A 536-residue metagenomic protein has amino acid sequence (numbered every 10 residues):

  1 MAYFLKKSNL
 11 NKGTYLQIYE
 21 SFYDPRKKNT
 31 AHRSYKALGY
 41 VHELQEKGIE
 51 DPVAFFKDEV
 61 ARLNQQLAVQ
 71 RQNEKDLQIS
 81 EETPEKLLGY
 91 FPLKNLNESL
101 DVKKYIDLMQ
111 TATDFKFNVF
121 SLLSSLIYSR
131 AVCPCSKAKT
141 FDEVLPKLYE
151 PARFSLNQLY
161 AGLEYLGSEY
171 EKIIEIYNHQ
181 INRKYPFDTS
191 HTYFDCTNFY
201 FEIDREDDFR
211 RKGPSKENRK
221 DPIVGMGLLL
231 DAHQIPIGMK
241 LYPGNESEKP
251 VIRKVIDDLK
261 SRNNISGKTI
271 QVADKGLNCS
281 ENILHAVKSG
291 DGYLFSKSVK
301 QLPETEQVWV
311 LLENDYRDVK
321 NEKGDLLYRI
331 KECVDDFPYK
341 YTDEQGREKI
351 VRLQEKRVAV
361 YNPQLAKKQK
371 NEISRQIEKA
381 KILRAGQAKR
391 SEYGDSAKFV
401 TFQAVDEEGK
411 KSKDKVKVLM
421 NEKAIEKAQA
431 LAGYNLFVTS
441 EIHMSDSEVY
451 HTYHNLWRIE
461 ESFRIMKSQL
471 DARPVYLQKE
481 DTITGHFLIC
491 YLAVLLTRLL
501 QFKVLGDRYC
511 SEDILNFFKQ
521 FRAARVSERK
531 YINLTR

Functional and structural regions predicted by a protein language model:
M1-F209, K220, L229-N245, N421-A428 (+1 more regions): Dynamic "connector" segments at or just before major functional cores
P25-K27, K147-F154, Y185, A232-I235 (+5 more regions): Secondary-structure transition/capping motifs at alpha-helix termini and the adjoining loop/turn into the next element
R219-A232, E248-K260, E422-K423, I459-F463: Structured alpha-helical segments in the cores of large, soluble enzyme domains
V224, G238-L241, S289-T452, K519-L534: An anionic, glycine-rich sequence signature occurring as long contiguous blocks
L241, N245-D257, S261-K268, L277 (+3 more regions): Catalytic or ion-translocation cores adjacent to nucleophile or general acid/base/metal-coordination motifs in diverse
E448-Y476: Short amphipathic alpha-helical "interface-anchor" segments enriched in bulky aromatics
A493-R536: A short, flexible helix-boundary coil/loop motif
